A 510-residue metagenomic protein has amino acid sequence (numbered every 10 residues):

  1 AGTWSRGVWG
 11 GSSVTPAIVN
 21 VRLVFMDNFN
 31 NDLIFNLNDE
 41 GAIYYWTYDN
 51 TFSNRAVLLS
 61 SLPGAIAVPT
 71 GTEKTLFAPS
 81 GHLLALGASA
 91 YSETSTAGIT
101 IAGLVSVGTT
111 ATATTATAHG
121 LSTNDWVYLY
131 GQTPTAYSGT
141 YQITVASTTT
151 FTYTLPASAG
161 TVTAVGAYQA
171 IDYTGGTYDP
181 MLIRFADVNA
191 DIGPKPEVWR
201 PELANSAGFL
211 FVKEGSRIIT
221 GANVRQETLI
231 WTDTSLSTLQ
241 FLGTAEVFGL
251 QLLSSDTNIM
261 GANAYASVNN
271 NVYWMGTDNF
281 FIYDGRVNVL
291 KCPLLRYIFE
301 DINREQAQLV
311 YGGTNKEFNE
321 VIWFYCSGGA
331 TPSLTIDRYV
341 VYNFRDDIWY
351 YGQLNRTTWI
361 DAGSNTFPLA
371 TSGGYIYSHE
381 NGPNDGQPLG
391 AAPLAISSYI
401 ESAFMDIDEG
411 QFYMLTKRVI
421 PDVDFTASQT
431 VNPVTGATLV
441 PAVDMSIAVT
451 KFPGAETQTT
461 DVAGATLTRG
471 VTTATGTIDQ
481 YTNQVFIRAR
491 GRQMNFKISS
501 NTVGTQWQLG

Functional and structural regions predicted by a protein language model:
A1-L76, D479-V485: Surface-exposed assembly/interface segments
A1-R22, F52-S53, P63-I66, S95-Y173: Small/polar beta-strand repeat architecture
A1-W4, L23-F25, S216, D256-G510: Beta-sheet repeat architectures centered on beta-propellers
G10-V19, F52-T94, A170-V310, I348-Y351: Beta-propeller and closely related beta-pinwheel folds
L23-D27, K74-L76, A97-V107, Y141-A146 (+4 more regions): Short, exposed beta-strand/loop patches in secreted or surface proteins that constitute
I34-F35, T228, V272, P368: Hydrophobic beta-strand segments that make up the repeating blades of beta-propeller and related beta-repeat
N36, L86, L129-Y130: Residue-level recognition of conserved beta-strand edge/terminus positions
E40-V57, S92, T149-A157, A170-Y173 (+3 more regions): Short, surface-exposed terminal/edge motifs of secreted or surface/virion proteins that either
